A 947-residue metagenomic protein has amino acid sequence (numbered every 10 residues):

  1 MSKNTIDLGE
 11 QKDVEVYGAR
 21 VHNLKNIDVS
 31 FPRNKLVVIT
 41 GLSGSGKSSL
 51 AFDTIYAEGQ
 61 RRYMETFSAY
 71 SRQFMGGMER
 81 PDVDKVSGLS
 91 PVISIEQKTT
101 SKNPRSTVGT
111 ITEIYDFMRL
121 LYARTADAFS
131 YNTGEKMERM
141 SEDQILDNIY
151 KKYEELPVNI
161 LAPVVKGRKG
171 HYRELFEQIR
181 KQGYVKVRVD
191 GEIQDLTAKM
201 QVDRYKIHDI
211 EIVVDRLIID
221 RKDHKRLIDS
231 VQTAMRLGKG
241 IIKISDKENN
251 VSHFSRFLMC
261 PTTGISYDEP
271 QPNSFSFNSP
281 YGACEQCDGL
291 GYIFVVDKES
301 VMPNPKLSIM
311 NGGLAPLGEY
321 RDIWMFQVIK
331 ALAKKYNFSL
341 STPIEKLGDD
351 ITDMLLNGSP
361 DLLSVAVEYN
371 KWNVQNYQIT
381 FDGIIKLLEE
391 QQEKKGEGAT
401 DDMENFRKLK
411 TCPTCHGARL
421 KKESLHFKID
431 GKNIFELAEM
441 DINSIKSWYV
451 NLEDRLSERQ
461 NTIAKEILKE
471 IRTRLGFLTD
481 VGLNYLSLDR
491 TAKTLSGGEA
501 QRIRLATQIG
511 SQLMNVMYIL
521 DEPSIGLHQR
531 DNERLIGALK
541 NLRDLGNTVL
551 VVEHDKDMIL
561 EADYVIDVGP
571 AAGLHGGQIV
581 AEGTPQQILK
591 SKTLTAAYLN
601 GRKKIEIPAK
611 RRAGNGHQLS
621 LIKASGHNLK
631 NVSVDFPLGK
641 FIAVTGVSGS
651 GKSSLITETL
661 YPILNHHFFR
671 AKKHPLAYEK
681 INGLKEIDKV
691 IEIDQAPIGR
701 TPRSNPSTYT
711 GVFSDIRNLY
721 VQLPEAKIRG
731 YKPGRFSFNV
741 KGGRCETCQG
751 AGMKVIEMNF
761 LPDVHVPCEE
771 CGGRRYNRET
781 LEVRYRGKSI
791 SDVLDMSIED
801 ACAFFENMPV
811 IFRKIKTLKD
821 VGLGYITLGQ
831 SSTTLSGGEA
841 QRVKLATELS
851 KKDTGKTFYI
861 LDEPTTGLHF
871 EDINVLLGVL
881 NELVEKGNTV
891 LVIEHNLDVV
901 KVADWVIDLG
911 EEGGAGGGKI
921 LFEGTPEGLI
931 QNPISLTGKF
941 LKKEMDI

Functional and structural regions predicted by a protein language model:
M1-I947: Conserved phosphate-binding elements of NTP-dependent enzyme cores
